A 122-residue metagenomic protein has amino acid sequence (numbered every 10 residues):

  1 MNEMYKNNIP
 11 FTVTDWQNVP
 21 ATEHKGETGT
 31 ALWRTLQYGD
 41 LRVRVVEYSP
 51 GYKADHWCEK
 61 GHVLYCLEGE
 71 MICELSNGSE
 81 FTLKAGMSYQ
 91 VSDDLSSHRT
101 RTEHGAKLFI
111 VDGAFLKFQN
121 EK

Functional and structural regions predicted by a protein language model:
M1-R44: A short, N-terminal "cap"/entry segment at the start of jelly-roll beta-barrel domains of the cupin/DSBH fold
G39-C58, S92-L95: Conserved short histidine dyad/triad with adjacent acidic residue
K53-E59, L75, T100-R101: Short histidine-centered beta-strand/loop micro-motifs that create catalytic or ligand/metal-coordination sites
W57-C73: Short, conserved beta-strand element in jelly-roll/cupin
N77-D94: Short acidic-glycine-tyrosine-enriched beta hairpin
D93-Q119: Ligand-binding loop in jelly-roll beta-barrel domains
